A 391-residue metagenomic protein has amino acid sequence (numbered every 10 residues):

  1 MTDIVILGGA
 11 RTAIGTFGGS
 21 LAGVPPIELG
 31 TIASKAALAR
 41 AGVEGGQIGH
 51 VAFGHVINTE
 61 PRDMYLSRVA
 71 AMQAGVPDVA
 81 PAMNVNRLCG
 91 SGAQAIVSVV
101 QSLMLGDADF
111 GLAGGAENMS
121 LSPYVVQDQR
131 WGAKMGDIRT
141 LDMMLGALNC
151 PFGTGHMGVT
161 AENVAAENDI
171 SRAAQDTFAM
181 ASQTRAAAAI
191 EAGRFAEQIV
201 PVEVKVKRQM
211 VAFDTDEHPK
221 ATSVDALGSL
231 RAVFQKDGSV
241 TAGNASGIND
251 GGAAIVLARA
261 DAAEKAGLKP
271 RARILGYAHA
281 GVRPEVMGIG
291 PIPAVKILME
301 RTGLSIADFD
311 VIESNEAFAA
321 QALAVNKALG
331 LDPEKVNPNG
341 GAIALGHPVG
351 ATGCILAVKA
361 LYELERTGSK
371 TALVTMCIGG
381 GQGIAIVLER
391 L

Functional and structural regions predicted by a protein language model:
M1-V24, A36, V224-I289, P293 (+4 more regions): Condensing-enzyme catalytic core mediating Claisen C-C bond formation in acyl metabolism
M1-V56, E60-A70, A74, P81 (+5 more regions): Conserved active-site "lid/cap" helical segment
R11-T12, G23-I32, A174-K265, A328 (+1 more regions): N-terminal extracellular/periplasmic Venus flytrap/periplasmic-binding protein-like
H55-F110, P151-M157, A221-G247, A328-I355 (+1 more regions): Conserved catalytic cysteine-centered active-site region of acyl-thioester-dependent Claisen-condensing enzymes
R87-E117, A165-R194, I255-D261, N326 (+2 more regions): Active-site-proximal alpha-helical scaffold in enzymes
D109-N163: Flexible glycine-/small-residue-enriched beta->alpha junction loops that bind anionic phosphate/pyrophosphate groups
T160-E162, F195-Q198, K205-V206, L275-A344: Active-site pocket-lining segment
